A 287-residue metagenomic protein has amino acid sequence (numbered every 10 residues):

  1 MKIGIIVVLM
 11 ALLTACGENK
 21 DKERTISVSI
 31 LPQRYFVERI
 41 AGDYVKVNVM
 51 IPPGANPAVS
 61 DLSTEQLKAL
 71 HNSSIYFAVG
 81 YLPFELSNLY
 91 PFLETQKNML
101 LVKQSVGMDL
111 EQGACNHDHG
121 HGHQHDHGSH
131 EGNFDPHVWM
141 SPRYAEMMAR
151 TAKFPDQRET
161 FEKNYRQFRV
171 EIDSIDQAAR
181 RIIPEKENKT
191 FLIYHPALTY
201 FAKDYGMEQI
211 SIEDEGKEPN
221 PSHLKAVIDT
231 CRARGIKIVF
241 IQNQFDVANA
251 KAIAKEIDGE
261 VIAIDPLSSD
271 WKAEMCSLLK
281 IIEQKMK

Functional and structural regions predicted by a protein language model:
M1-T14: Sec-dependent bacterial lipoprotein signal peptides
C16-K287: Extracytoplasmic metal-acquisition and chelation regions
